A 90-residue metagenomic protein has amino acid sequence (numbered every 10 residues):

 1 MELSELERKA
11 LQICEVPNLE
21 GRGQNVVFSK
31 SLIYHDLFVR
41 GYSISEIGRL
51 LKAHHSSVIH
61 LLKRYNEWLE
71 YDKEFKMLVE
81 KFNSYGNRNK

Functional and structural regions predicted by a protein language model:
L3-L32: Short, Lys/Arg-enriched anionic-surface-contact patches
E5-L6, A53, L78: Anionic, Ser/Thr-rich low-complexity intrinsically disordered regions
S29, V39-Y42: Residue-level signal for the short linker/turn that defines the boundary of a DNA-recognition helix
S45-L50: Short alpha-helical "recognition helix" segments of helix-turn-helix
H54-I59: Helix-turn-helix DNA-binding helix
L62-K63, L69: DNA major-groove recognition helix of helix-turn-helix
W68-K90: Short Lys/Arg-enriched helix C-cap and helix-to-coil transition segments that create basic nucleic-acid-contact patches
